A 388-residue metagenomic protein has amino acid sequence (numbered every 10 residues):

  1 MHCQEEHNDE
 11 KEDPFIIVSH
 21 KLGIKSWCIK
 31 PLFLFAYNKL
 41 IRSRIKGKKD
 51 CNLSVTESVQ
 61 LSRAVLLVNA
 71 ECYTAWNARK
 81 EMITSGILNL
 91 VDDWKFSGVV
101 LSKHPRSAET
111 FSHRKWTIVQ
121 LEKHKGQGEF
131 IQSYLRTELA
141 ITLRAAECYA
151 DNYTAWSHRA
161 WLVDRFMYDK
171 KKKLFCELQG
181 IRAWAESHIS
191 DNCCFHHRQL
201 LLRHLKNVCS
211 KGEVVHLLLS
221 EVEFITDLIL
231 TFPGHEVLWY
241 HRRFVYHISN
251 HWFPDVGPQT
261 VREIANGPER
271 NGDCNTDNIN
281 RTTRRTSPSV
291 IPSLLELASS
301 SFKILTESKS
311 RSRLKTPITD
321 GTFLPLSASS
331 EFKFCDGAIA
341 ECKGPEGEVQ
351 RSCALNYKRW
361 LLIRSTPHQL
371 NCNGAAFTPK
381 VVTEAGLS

Functional and structural regions predicted by a protein language model:
M1-E71, I83, L90: Extreme N-terminal leader/anchor segments
C3, C28, C51, C72 (+9 more regions): Generic recognition of cysteine residues
F35, E57-L61, T74, D92-F96 (+10 more regions): Acidic, Ser/Thr-rich intrinsically disordered and amphipathic helical segments
S43-D50, K80-I87, I118-Q132, A160-K173 (+5 more regions): Short coil/turn connectors between adjacent alpha-helices in alpha-solenoid helical repeat scaffolds
S54, E71, R106, D151 (+3 more regions): Structural signature of alpha-solenoid helical repeat junctions
E57-S85, K95-V99, E109-V119: Non-membrane alpha-helical segments in proteins
K95-F232: Eukaryote-skewed repeat-based solenoidal scaffolds used as protein-protein interaction platforms, primarily
H197-S388: Structured C-terminal portions of repeat-based eukaryotic scaffold domains
